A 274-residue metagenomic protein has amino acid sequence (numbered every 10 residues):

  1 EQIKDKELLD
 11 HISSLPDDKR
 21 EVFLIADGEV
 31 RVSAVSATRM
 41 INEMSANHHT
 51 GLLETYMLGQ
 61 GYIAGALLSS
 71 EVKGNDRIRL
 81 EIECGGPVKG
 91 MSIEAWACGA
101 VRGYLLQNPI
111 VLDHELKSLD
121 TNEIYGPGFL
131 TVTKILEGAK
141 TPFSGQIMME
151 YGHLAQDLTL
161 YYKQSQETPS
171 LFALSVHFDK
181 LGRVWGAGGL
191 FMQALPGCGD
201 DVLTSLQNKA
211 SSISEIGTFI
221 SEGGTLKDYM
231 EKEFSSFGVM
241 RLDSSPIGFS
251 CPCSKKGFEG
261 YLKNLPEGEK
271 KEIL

Functional and structural regions predicted by a protein language model:
Q2-D243: Interaction interfaces in information-processing and related assembly proteins
K232-L274: Accessory, usually C-terminal, subdomains that scaffold auxiliary metal cofactors
